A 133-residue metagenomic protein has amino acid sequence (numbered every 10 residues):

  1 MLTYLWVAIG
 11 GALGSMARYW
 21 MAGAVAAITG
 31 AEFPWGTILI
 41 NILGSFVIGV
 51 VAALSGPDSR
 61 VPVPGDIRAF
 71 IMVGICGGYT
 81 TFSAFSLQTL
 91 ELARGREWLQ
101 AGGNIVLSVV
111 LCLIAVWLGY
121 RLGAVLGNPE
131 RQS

Functional and structural regions predicted by a protein language model:
M1-S133: Membrane-interface helix-loop junctions in multi-pass transporters/channels
